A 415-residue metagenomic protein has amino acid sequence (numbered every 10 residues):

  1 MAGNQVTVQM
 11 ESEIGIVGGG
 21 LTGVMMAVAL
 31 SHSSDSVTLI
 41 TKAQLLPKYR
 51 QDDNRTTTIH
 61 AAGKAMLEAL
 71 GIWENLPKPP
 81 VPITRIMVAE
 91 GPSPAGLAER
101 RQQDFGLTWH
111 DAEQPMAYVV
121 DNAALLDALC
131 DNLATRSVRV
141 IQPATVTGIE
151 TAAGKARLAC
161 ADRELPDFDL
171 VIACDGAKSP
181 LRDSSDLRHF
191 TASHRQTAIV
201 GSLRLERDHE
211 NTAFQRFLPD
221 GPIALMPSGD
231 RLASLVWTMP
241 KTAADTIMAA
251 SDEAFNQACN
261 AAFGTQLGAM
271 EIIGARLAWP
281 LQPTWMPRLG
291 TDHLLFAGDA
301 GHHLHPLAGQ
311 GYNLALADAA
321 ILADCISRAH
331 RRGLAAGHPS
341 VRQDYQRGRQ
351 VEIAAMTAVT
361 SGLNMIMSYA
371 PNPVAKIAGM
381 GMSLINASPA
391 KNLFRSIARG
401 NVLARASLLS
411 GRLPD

Functional and structural regions predicted by a protein language model:
V8-M10, P79-S184, A192-T197, D252: Conserved N-terminal helical subregion
S12-L39: N-terminal Rossmann-like FAD-binding beta1-loop-alpha1 element of flavoenzymes
T22, L45, K178: Conserved Rossmann-like nucleotide-cofactor binding loop
S31-R55: Glycine-rich FAD pyrophosphate-binding loop
Q51-S93: N-terminal FAD cofactor-binding segment of flavoenzymes
L67, A161-A269, I273-A278: Conserved FAD-binding catalytic core of PHBH/FMO-like flavoproteins
L165, D245-P339: FAD/FMN-dependent oxidoreductases across multiple families
D324-D415: C-terminal helical "tail/cap" subdomain of flavin- and related membrane-associated enzymes
